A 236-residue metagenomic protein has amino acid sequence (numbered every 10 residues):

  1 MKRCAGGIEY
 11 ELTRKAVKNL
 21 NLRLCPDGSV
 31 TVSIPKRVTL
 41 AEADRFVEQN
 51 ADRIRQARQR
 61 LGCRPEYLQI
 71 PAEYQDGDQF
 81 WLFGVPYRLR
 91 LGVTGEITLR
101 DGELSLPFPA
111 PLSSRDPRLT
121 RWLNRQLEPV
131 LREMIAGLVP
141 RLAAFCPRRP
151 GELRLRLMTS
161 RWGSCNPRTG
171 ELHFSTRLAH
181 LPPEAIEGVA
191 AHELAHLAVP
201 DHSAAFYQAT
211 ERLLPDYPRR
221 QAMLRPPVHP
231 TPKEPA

Functional and structural regions predicted by a protein language model:
M1-G188, L197-A236: Active-site-proximal or metal-binding-adjacent scaffold patches in catalytic folds
E193: Walker B catalytic acidic pair
